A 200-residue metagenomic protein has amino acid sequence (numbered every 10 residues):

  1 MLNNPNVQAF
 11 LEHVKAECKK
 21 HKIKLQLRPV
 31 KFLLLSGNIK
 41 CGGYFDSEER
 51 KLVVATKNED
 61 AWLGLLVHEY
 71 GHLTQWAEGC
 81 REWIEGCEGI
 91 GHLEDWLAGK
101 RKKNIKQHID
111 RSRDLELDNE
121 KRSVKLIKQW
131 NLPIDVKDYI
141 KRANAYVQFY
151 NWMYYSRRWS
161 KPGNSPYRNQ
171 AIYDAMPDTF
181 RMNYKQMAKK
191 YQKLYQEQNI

Functional and structural regions predicted by a protein language model:
M1-S47, E59, H108-D114: Auxiliary, metal-adjacent structural segments of Zn-dependent hydrolase domains
R50-L66: Short pre-active-site segment immediately N-terminal to the catalytic Zn-binding motif
G64-R81: Active-site recognition of the HExxH zinc-binding catalytic motif
W76-E116, I140: Post-HEXXH active-site segment of zinc metalloproteases
G89-L97, K102, L126-I200: Pan-zinc metallopeptidase signature
S112-W130: An active-site-proximal "capping" alpha-helix that borders the catalytic cofactor pocket
